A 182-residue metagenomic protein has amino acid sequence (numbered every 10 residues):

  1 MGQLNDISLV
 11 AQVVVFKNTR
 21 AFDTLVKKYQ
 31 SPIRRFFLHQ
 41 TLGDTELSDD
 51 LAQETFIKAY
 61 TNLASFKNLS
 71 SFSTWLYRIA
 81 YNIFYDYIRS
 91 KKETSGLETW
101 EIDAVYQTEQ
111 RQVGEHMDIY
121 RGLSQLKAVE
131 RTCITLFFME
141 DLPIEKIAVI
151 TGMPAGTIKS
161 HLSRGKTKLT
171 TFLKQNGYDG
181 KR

Functional and structural regions predicted by a protein language model:
M1-P32, Y178, R182: N-terminal module of bacterial RNA polymerase sigma factors
G2-Q3, G43, R121, V149-G152 (+1 more regions): C-terminal edge and immediately downstream basic/flexible tail or linker adjoining helix-turn-helix-like DNA-binding
Q3-I7, D86, K92-I119, P143: Internal acidic/polar
V15, L42-G43, E54-S71, K91: Sigma70-family region 2
V26-T45, N62, L123, Q175: Amphipathic, Lys/Arg- and hydrophobic-enriched alpha-helical face
I33, F37-L38, L63, L76 (+1 more regions): Hydrophobic-face residues of short alpha-helical interaction/recognition segments
D50-I57, S70-N82: Structural recognition of an alpha-helix C-terminal capping motif at a helix-to-coil junction
S124-T132, E140-T157, K168: Helix-turn-helix DNA-binding module
